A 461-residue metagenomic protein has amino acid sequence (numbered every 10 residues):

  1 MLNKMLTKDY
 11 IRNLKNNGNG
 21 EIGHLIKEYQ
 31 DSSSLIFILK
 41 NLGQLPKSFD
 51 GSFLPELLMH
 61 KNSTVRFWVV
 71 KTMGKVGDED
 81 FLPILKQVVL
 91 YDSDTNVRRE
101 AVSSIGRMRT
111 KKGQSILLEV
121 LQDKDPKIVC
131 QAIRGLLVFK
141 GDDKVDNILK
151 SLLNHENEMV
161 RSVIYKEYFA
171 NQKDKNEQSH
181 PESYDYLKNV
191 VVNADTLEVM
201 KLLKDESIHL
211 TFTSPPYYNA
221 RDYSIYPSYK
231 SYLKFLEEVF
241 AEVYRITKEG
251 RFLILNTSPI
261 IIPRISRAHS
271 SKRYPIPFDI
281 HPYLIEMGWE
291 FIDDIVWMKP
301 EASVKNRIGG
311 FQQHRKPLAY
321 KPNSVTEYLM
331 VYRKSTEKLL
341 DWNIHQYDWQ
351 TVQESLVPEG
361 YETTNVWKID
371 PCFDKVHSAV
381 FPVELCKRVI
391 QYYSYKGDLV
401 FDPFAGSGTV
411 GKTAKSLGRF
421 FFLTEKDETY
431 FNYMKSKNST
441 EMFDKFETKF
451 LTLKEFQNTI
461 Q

Functional and structural regions predicted by a protein language model:
M1-N17, H24-K27, S33-S48, S52 (+7 more regions): Structural detector for internal amphipathic alpha-helices that build alpha-solenoid repeat scaffolds
N19-I22, D50-G51, L82, Q114 (+1 more regions): Core helices of alpha-solenoid repeat scaffolds
Q30-D31, K61-N62, S93-D94, K124-D125 (+1 more regions): Short inter-helical turns and helix N-cap capping residues of alpha-solenoid HEAT/ARM repeat scaffolds
N62, N96, E100, D125-K127 (+2 more regions): Core catalytic lobe of class I
K140, E156-T213, K396: SAM-dependent nucleic-acid methyltransferase catalytic core
N147-N157: TPR/TPR-like (Sel1-like) alpha-helical repeat modules
E177-Y186, K435-E447: Short, conserved SAM-binding/catalytic segment of Class I S-adenosyl-L-methionine-dependent methyltransferases
A194-E198, T452-Q457: Conserved SAM/SAH-binding loop
